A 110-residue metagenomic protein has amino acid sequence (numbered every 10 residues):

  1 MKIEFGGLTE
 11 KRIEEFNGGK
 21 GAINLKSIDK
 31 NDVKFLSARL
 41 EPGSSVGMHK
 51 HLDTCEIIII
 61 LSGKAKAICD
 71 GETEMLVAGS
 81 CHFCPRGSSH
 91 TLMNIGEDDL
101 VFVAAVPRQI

Functional and structural regions predicted by a protein language model:
M1-D32: A short, N-terminal "cap"/entry segment at the start of jelly-roll beta-barrel domains of the cupin/DSBH fold
N31-V33, K64, E72: Well-ordered beta-strand scaffold positions
L36-H51: Conserved short histidine dyad/triad with adjacent acidic residue
S45-G47, K66, H82, R86-L92: Histidine-centered metal-chelating micro-motifs
H51-L52, I95: Conserved catalytic-core motifs of eukaryotic protein kinase domains, centered on the activation segment
D53-C55, I59-A65: Glycine- and acidic-residue-biased ligand/ion/polar-headgroup-sensing regions
E72-R86: Short acidic-glycine-tyrosine-enriched beta hairpin
R86-I110: Ligand-binding loop in jelly-roll beta-barrel domains
